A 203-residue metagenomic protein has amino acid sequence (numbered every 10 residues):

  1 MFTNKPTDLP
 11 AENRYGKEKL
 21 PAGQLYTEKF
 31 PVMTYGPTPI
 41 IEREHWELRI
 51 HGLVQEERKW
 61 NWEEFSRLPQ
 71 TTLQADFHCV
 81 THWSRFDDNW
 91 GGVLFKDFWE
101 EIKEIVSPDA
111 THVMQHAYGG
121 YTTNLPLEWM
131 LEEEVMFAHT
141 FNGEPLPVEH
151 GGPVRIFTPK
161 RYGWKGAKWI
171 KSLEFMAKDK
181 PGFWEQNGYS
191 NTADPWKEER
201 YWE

Functional and structural regions predicted by a protein language model:
F2-E203: Structured, non-membrane catalytic/scaffold regions adjacent to prosthetic-group chemistry
